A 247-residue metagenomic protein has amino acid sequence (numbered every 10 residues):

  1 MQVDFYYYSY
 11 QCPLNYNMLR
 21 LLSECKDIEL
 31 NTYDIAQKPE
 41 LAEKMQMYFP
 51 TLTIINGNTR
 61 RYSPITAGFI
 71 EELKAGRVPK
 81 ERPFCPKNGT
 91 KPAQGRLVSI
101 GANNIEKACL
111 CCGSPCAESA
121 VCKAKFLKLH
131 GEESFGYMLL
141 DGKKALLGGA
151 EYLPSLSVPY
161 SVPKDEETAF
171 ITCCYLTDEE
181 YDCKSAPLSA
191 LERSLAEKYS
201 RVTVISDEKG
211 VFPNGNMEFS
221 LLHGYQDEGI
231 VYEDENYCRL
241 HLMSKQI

Functional and structural regions predicted by a protein language model:
M1-K26: Local sequence-structure signature of Cys/Sec-based thiol-disulfide redox active-site neighborhoods
M45-Y48, F126-M138, G148, F170: A short helix-loop-beta-strand connector motif used in the catalytic cores of GNAT acetyltransferases and, in some
N56-F84: Non-catalytic, surface beta->alpha helical segment in thiol-disulfide oxidoreductase systems
M138, K144-V158, F170, Y175: Conserved beta-strand in the GNAT
T172-C183, E208-K209: A short, internal acetyl-CoA/4′-phosphopantetheine-binding micro-motif in the GNAT/acyltransferase core
E180-A196: Conserved acetyl-CoA-binding loop-helix of GNAT-fold acetyltransferases
L195-V211: Conserved GNAT acetyl-CoA-binding A-motif
K209-G229: Conserved active-site alpha-helix within GNAT-family acetyltransferase domains
